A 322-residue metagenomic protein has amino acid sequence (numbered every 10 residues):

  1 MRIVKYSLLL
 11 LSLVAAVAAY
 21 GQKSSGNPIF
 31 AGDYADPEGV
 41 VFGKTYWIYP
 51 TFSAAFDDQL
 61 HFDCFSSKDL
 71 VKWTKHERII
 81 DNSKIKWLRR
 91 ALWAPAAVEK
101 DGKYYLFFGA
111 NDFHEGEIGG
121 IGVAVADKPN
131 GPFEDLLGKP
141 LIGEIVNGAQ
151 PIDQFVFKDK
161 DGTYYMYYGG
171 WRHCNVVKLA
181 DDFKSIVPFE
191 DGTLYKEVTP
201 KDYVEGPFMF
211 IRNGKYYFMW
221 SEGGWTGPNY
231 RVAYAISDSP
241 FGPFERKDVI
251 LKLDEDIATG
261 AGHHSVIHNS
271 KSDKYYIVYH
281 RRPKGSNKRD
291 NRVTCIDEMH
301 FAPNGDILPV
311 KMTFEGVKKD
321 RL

Functional and structural regions predicted by a protein language model:
M1-Y6: Positively charged n-region of N-terminal signal peptides that target proteins for export
S7-A16: Bacterial N-terminal signal peptides
Y20-L322: Carbohydrate-active catalytic/glycan-binding domains of CAZyme proteins, especially the secreted or lumenal ectodomains
